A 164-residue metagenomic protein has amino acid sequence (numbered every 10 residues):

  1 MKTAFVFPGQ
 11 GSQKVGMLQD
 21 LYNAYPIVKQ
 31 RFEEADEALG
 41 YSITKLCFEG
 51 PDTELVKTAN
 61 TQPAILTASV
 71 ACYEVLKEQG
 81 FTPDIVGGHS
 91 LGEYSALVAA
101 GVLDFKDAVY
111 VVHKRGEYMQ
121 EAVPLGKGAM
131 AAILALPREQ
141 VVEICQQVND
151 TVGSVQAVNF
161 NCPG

Functional and structural regions predicted by a protein language model:
K2-G87, T151: Helix-rich "cap/lid" substructures immediately adjacent to catalytic or cofactor-binding pockets
Q10-Q13, L39, A100-G164: Alpha/beta catalytic cores of group-transfer enzymes, especially the acyltransferase/condensing modules of polyketide
K14-G16, L21, K45, E93 (+3 more regions): Basic, gly/Ser/Thr/Pro-rich low-complexity segments located predominantly at protein N termini
E33-E34, T67-A71, E93, K106 (+2 more regions): A broad detector of short, well-ordered amphipathic alpha-helices that serve as recognition/interaction surfaces
T53, G87-L91, G128-A132: Short, glycine/charge-rich beta-strand/loop segments that flank catalytic centers and engage negatively charged groups
T53-K57, A96, A100, L125: Short amphipathic alpha-helical segments at helix-loop
S69, D84, G88, G92 (+2 more regions): Gly/Ala-rich beta-loop-alpha elbow adjacent to hydrolase catalytic centers
